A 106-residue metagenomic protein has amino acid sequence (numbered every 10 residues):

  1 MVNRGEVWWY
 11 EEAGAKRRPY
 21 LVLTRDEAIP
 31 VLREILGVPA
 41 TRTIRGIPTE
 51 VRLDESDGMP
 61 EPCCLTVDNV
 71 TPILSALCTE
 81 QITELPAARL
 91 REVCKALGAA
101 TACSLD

Functional and structural regions predicted by a protein language model:
K16-E55: Compact nucleic-acid interaction/catalytic patches
D57-D106: C-terminal terminal-subdomain/extension
